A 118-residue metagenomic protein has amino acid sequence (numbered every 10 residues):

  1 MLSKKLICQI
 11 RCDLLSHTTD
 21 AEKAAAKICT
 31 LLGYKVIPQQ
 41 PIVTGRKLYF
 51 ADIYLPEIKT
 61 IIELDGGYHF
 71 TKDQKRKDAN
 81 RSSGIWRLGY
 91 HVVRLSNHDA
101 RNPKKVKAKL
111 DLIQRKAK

Functional and structural regions predicted by a protein language model:
M1-K118: Nucleic-acid endo/exonuclease domains
